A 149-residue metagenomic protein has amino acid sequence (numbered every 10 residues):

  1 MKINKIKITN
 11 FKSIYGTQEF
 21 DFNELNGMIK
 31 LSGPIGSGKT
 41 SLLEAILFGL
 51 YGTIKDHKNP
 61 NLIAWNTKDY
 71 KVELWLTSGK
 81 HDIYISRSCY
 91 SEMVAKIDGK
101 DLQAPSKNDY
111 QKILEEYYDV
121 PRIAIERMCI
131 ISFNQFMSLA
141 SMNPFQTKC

Functional and structural regions predicted by a protein language model:
M1-D101: Extreme N-terminal "head/tail" segments of very large remodeling/mechanoenzyme assemblies
L25, I29, K55, I113-D119 (+1 more regions): A near-ubiquitous, low-amplitude feature marking generic local secondary-structure context
G27-I29, G33, D98-K100, I131-A140 (+1 more regions): Short hinge/gating elements
L74, R127-S132: Conserved catalytic segments around the Walker B and adjacent sensor/switch elements of P-loop NTPase domains
Y84-R127, S141, F145-C149: Glycine-rich phosphate-binding loops of NTPases
